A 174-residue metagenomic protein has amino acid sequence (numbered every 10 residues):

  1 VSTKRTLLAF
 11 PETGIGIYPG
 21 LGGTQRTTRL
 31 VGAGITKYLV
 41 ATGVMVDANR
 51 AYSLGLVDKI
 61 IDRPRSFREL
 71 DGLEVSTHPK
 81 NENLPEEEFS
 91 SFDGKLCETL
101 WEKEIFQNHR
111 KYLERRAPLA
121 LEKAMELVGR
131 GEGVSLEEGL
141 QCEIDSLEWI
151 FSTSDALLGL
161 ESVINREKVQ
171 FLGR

Functional and structural regions predicted by a protein language model:
V1-L39, L54, L70: CoA-thioester-processing core
V40-E138, C142-E143, W149, L158-R174: Amphipathic alpha-helical segments at domain termini/boundaries
